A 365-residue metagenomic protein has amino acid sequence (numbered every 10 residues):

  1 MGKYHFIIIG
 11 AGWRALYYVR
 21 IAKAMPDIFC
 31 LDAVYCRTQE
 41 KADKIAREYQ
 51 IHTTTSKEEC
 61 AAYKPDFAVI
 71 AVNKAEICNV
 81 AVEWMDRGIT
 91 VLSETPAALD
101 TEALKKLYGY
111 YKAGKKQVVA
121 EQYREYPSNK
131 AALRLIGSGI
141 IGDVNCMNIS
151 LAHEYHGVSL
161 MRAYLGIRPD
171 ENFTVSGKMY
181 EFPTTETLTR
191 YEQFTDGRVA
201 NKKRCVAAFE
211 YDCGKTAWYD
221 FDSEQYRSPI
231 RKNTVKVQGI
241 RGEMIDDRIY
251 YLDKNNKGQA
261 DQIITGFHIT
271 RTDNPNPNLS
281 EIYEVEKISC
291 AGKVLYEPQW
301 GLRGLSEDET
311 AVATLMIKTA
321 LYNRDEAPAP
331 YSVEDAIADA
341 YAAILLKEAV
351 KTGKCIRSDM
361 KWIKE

Functional and structural regions predicted by a protein language model:
M1-K3, K44-A46, E59, F67-I70 (+3 more regions): C-terminal helix-rich "cap/oligomerization" subdomain common to oxidoreductases
M1-Y49, Y63: N-terminal Rossmann-like dinucleotide-binding module
K44-I51, K106-Y111: Short, conserved SAM-binding/catalytic segment of Class I S-adenosyl-L-methionine-dependent methyltransferases
H52-Y63: Short acidic low-complexity segments
P65-F67, N73-K74, C78-R124: Beta-strand-loop-alpha-helix segment that lines the small-molecule cofactor/substrate pocket of alpha/beta enzymes
P127-C146, G157: Rossmann-like NAD(P)H-binding beta-loop-alpha module
D143-Q238, Y250-L252, A338, K364: Rossmann-like dinucleotide-binding domain that binds NAD(P)(H)
C213-A311, S332: NAD(P)-dinucleotide binding in Rossmann-like oxidoreductases
